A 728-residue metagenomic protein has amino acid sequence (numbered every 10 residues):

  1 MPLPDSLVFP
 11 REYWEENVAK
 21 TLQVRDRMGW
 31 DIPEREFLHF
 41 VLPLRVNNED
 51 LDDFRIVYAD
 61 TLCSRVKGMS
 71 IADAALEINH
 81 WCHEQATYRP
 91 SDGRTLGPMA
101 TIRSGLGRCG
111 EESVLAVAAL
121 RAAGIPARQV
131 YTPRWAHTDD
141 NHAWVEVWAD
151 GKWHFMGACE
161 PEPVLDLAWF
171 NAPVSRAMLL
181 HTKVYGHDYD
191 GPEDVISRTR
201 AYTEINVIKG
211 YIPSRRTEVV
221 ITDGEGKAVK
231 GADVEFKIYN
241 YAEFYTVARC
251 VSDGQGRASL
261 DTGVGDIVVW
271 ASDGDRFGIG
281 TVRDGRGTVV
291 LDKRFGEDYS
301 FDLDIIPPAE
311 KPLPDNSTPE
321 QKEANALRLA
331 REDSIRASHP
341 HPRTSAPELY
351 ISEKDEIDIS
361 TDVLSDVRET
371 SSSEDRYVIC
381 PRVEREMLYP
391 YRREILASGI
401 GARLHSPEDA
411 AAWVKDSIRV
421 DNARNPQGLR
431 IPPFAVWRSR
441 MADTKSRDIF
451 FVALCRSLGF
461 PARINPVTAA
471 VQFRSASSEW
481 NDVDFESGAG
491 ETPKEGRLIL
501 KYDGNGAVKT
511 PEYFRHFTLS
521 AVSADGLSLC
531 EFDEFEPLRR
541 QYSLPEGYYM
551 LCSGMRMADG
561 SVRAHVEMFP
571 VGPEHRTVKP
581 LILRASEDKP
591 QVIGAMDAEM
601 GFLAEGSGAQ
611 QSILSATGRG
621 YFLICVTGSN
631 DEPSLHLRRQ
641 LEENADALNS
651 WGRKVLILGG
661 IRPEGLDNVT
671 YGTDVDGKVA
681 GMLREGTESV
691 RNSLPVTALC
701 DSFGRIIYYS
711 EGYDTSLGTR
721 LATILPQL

Functional and structural regions predicted by a protein language model:
M1-G107, D140, E323-S439: Secondary-structure boundary elements
D60-H80, Q85, R89-M99, S104-S197 (+7 more regions): Hydrophobic/aromatic-rich core segments of domains that either
R216, G224-E243, V264-D266, N505-L529 (+1 more regions): Short, ordered, surface-exposed loop/turn motifs in non-cytosolic proteins
N240-D261, G280, S523-R539: Short, acidic Ser/Thr/Gly-rich low-complexity loop/linker segments typical of extracellular and cell-surface proteins
Q255-D275, V282-D284, Y350, D355 (+2 more regions): Short Pro-Gly-centered beta-turn/loop motif in secreted/extracellular proteins
S612-L641, K654: Short active-site neighborhood of thiol/selenol oxidoreductases, capturing the structured segment around
L656, E664-C700: Short, internal strand/loop/helix patches that form the active-site neighborhood or redox-interaction surface
L699-L728: Thiol-/selenol-based redox modules, centered on thioredoxin-like and closely related oxidoreductase domains
